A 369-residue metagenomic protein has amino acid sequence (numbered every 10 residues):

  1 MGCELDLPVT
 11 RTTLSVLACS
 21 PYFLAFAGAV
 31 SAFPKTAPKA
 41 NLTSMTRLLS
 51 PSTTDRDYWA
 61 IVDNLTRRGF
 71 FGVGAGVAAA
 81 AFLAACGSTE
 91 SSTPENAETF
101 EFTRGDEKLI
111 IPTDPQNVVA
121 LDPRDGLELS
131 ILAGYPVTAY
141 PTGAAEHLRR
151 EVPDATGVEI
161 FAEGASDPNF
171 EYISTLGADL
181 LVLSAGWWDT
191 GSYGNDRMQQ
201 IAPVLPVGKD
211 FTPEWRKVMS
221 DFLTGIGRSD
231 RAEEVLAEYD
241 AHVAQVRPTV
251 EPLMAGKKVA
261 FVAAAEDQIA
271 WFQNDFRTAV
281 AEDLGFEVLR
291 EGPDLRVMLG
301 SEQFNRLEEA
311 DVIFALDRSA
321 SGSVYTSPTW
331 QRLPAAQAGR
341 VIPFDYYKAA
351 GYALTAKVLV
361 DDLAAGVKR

Functional and structural regions predicted by a protein language model:
C3-L7, C19-L65, G76-A84: N-terminal secretory signal peptides
C86-E95: Bacterial lipoprotein signal-peptidase II cleavage site
N117-S130, R231-E287: Basic- and aromatic-lined ligand-binding clefts that recognize polyanionic substrates
N117-V119, R124-L176, L180: A short, structured surface patch at a secondary-structure boundary
L148, W187-Y193, G208-F222, G256-T278 (+1 more regions): Extracytoplasmic ligand-binding site segments that recognize negatively charged/polar headgroups
G177-L183, E309-A310: Proline-aspartate-enriched helix->loop->beta-strand connector
N195-A263, A356-R369: Extracytoplasmic substrate-binding proteins
L307-R369: Structured C-terminal subdomain patch of bacterial secreted/periplasmic proteins
